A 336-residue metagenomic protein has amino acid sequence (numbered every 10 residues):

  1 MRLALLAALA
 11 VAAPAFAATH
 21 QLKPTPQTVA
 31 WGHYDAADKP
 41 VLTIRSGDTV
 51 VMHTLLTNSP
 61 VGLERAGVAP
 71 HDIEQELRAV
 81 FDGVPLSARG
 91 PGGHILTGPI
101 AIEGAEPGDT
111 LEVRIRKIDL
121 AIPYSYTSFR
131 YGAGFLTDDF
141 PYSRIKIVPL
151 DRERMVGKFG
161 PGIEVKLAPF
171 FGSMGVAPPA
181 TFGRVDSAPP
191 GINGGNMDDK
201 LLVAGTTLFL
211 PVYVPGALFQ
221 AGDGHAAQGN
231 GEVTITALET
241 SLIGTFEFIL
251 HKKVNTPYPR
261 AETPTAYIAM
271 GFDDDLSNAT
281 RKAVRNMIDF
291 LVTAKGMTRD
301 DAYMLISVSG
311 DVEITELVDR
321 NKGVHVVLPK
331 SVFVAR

Functional and structural regions predicted by a protein language model:
M1-A8: Sec-dependent signal peptide recognition, specifically the positively charged N-region followed immediately by
A12-P14: N-terminal signal peptide c-region/cleavage motif recognized by signal peptidases
A18-A30, H71-P91, M174-A188: Short, basic/aromatic beta-hairpin or loop at an interaction surface
K23-V29, A37-V51, L56, A88 (+7 more regions): Alpha/propeptide regions of enzymes that mature by internal proteolysis
T57-P70, I118-S128, G216-A226, T315-V318: Short, Lys/Arg- and Gly-enriched loop/turn segments at beta-strand edges
P91-I95, A101, R116-V203: Intrinsically disordered, low-complexity linker/loop segments enriched in Gly/Pro and charged/polar residues
L167-L276: Conserved mixed alpha/beta catalytic, RNA-binding, or beta-rich assembly cores of soluble enzyme, regulatory
R320-R336: Long, compositionally biased
